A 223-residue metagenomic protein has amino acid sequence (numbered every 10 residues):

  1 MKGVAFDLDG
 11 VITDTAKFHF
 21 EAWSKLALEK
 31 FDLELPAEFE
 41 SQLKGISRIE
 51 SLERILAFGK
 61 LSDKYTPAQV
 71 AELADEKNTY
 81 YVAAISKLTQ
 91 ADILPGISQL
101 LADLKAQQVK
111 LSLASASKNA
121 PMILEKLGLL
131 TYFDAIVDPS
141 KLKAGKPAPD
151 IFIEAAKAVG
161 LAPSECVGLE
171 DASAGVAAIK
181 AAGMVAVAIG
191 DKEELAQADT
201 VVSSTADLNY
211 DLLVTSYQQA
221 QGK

Functional and structural regions predicted by a protein language model:
M1-G3, S98, A102-D103, K118-K223: Asp-based, Mg2+/Mn2+-dependent phosphohydrolase catalytic module
M1-Q107: N-terminal helical cap/lid subdomain that shapes the substrate entry/recognition surface in HAD-like hydrolases
I12, I93, L113, G168-L169: Conserved SAM-binding loop
I46, K87, A91, A114 (+2 more regions): Residues at alpha-helix boundaries and the short loops/turns that link adjacent helices
T79-D92, S112-A114, L142-G145, I151: Repeat-unit-sized solenoid/scaffold elements
K110-S112, V185: Proline-centered loop/turn at the N-terminus of a beta-strand
